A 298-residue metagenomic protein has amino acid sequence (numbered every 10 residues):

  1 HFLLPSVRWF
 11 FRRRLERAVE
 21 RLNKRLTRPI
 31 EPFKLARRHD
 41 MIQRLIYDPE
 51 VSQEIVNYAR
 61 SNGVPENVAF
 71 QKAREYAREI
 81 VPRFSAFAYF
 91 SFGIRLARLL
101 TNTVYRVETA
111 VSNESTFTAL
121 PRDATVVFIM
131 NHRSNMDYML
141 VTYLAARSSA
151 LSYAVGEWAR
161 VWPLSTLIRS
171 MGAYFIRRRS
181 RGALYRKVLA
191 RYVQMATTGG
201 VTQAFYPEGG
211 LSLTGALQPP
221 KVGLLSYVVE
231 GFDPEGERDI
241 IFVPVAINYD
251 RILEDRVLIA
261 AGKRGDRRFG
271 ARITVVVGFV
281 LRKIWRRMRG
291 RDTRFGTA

Functional and structural regions predicted by a protein language model:
H1-V127, S134-L140, S165-G172, A190-R191: Membrane-anchoring hydrophobic helices of lipid-metabolizing enzymes
R83, L151, G156-A173, R181-A298: A cross-family acyltransferase "interaction/gating" segment
N102-E108, M130, Y153, R179-L184: Short, flexible loop segments at the rims of nucleotide/cofactor-binding pockets, characterized by
N113, H132, S180, T297-A298: A broadly conserved detector of short glycine/acidic/proline-rich loop/turn motifs that flank catalytic sites and bind
A124-M130, V201-F205: Generic beta-sheet signal
H132-M136, G210-S212: Gly/Ser/Thr-rich loops at beta-strand to alpha-helix junctions that form or flank small-molecule/cofactor-binding
D137-Y153: Classical protein tyrosine phosphatase
I176: Hydrophobic residues at beta-strand termini and immediately following loops that shape nucleotide-binding pockets
